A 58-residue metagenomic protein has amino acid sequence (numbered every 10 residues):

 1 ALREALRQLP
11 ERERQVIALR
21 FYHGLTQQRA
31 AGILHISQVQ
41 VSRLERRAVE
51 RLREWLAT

Functional and structural regions predicted by a protein language model:
A1-Q15: Amphipathic alpha-helical segment used for protein-protein interaction
R7, F21-Y22, R53: Short, locally clustered residues in the helix-turn-helix/winged-helix DNA-binding domain
P10, H23-T26: A short, glycine-centered helix-capping/turn motif at helix boundaries that positions DNA-contacting or catalytic
R14, V49-T58: Short, Lys/Arg-enriched C-terminal cap helix and immediately downstream tail that follows
V16-R20: A short pre-motif secondary-structure segment
T26, I36-Q40: Helix-turn-helix DNA-binding motif, specifically the short coil turn and the N-cap/start of the second
R29-G32: Short alpha-helical "recognition helix" segments of helix-turn-helix
L44-R47: Residues within the DNA-recognition helix of helix-turn-helix
